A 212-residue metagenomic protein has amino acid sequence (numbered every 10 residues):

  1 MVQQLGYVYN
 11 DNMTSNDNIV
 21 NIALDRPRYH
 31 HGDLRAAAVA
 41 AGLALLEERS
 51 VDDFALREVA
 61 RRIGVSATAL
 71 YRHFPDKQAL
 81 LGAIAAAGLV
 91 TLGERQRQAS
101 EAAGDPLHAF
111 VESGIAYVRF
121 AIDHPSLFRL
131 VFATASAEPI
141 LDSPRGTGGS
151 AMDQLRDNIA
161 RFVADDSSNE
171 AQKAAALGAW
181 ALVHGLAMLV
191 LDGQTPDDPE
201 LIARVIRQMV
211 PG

Functional and structural regions predicted by a protein language model:
M1-D33, A44, A103: N-terminal intrinsically disordered/low-complexity leader segments
R26, A86-F110, D142-S150: Amphipathic alpha-helical linker/stalk segments
L34-G42, V59, I84-G88, L92 (+1 more regions): Generic hydrophobic, amphipathic alpha-helix propensity
A37, L45-A79, A83: Helix-turn-helix
A83, R97-L127, M152, A176-A179: Hydrophobic alpha-helical connector segments
R119-D157, D165, M188, D192: Short secondary-structure transition hinges
P139-D165, E170-L177, E200-P211: Amphipathic alpha-helical packing segments from all-alpha helical-bundle domains
R161, W180-D197, P211-G212: Amphipathic C-terminal alpha-helical segment
